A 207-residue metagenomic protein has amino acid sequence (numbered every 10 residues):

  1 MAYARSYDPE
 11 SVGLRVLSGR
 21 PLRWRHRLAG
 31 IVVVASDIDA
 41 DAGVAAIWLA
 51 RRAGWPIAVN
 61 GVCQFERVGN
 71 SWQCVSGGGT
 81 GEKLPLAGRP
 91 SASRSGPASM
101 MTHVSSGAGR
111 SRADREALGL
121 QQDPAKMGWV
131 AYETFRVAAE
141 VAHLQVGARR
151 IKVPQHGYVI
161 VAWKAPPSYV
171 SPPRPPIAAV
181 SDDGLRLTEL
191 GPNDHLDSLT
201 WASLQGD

Functional and structural regions predicted by a protein language model:
A4-R25, A45-D123: A general sequence property marking short-to-moderate contiguous segments in secreted/outer-membrane adhesion
R23-V33, D37-A42: An N-terminally focused, membrane-permeabilizing/fusogenic/translocator signature enriched in pore-forming
G30-S36, W48-R52, A125: Short loop/turn and low-complexity linker motifs enriched in small/turn-promoting residues
G43-I47, A131-E133: Short beta-strand micro-motifs in enzyme catalytic cores
K126-A131, R136-Q205: Ser/Thr-rich low-complexity repeats and stalk/linker segments
